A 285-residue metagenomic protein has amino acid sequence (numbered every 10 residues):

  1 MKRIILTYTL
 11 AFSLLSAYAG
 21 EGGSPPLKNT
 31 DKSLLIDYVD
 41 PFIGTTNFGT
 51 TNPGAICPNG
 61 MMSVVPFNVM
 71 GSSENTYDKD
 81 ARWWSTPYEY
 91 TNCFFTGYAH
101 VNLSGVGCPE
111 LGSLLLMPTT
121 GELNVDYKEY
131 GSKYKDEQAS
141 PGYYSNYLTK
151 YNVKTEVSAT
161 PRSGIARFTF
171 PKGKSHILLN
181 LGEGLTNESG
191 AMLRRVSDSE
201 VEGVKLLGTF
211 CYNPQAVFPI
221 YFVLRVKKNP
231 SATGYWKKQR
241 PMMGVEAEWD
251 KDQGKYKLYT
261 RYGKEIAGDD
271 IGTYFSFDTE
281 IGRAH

Functional and structural regions predicted by a protein language model:
M1-K2, I281-H285: Intervening/peripheral non-core polypeptide segments
M1-P26: Bacterial Sec-dependent N-terminal signal peptides
G22-R283: Accessory carbohydrate-recognition regions in carbohydrate-active enzymes
